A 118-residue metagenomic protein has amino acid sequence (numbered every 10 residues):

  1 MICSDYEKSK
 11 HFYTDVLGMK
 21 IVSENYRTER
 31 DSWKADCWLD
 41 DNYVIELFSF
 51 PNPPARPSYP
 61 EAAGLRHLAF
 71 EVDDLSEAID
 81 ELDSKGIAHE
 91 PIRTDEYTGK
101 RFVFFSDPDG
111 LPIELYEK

Functional and structural regions predicted by a protein language model:
M1-E7, L65-F70: N-terminal beta-strand motif that seeds the catalytic metal site of vicinal oxygen chelate
I2-Y43, S84: Core segments of cupin and vicinal oxygen chelate
F12, S76-E81: Short amphipathic alpha-helices within nucleic acid-binding modules
S23, R30-W33, N52-S58, P91: A short, acidic/glycine-rich surface segment
N25, D36, I79-K118: Vicinal oxygen chelate
L47, S58-P60: Helix-adjacent hinge/juxtasegments
P60-L65, E96-Y97: Short glycine-enriched loop/turn motifs at secondary-structure junctions
E61, L68-S76: Mid-chain, well-packed structural core segment of small domains
